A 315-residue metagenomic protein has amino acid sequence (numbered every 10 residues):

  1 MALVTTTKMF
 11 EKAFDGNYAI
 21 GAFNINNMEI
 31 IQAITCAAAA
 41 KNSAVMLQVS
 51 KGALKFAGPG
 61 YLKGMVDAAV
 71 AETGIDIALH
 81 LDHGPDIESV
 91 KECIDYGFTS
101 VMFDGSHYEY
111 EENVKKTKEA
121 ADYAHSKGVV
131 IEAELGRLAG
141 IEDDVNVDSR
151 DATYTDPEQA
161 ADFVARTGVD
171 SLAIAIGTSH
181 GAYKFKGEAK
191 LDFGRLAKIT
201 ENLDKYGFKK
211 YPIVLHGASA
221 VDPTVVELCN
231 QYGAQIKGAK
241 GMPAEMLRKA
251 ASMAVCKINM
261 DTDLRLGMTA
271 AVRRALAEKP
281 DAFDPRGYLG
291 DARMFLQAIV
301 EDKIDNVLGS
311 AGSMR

Functional and structural regions predicted by a protein language model:
V4-K12, N27-A53, P59-D76, G84-P212 (+5 more regions): Alpha/beta enzyme core
T5-G21, A282-F283: Generic N-terminal amphipathic, Lys/Arg-enriched alpha-helix
L215-A220: Short catalytic/ligand-gating loop segments at beta-alpha or beta-beta junctions within enzyme catalytic domains
Q231, M242-R315: C-terminal alpha-helical cap/extension of soluble enzyme domains
